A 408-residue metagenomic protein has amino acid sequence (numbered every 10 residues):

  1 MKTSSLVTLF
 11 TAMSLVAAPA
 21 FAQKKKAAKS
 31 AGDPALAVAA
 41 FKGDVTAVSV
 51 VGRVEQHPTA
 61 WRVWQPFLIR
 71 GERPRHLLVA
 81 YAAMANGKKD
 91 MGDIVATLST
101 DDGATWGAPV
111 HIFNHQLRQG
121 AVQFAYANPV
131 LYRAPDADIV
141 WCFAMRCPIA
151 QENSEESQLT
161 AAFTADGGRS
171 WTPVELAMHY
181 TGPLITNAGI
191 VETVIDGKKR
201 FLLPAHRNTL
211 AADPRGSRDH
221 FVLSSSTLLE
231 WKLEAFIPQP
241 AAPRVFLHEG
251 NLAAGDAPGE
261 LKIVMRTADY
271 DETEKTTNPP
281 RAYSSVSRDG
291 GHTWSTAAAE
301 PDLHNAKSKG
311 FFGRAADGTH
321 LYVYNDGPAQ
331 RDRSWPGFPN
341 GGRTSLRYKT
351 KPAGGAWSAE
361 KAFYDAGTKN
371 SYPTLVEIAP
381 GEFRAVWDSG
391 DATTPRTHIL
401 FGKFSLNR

Functional and structural regions predicted by a protein language model:
M1-T8: Bacterial N-terminal signal peptides that target proteins for export
T8-V16: Bacterial N-terminal signal peptides
A17-A22: Boundary at the C-terminal end of the N-terminal hydrophobic targeting segment
K26-R408: Asp-box/BNR beta-propeller blade signature and adjacent active/binding-site loops in extracellular glycan-interacting
